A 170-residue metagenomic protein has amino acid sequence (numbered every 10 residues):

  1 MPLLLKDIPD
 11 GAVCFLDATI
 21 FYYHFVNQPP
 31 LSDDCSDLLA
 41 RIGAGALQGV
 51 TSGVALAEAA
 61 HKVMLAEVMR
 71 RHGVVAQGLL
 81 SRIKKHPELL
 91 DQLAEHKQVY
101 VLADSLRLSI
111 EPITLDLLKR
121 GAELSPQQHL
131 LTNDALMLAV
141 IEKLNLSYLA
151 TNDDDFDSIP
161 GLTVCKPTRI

Functional and structural regions predicted by a protein language model:
M1-P9, V13, L138-I170: Acidic, PIN/NYN-like endoribonuclease modules and their adjacent C-terminal/linker elements
M1-V54, K62-G78: Short, well-structured N-terminal submotif of metal-dependent ribonuclease cores
P2-L3, Y100-Y148: Active-site neighborhoods of divalent-metal-dependent phosphate/nucleic-acid chemistry enzymes
L16, V50-T51, P112, T132 (+1 more regions): Short beta-strand scaffold positions
I20, A55, L117, L136-M137 (+1 more regions): Alpha-helix capping/helix-boundary segments
A44-A46, L106, I159: Structured helix-beta-strand junction loops
R70-L93, K97: Charged, glycine/proline-rich intrinsically disordered loops and linkers
